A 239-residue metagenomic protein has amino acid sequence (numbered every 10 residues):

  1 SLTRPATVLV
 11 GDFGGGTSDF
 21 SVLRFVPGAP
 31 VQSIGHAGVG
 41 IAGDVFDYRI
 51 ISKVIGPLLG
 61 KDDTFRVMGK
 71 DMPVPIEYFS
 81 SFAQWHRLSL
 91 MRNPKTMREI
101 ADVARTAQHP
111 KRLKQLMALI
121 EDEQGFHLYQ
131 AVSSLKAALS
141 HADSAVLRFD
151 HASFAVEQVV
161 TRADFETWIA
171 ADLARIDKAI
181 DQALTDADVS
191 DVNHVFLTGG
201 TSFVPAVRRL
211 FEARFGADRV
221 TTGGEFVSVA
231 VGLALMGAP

Functional and structural regions predicted by a protein language model:
S1-T3, A131, L135-A138, W168-V192 (+2 more regions): Phosphate/ATP-binding catalytic cores across multiple sugar-kinase/actin-like superfamilies, primarily ASKHA
L2-V31, L197: Gly/Thr-rich phosphate-binding beta-strand-loop-beta motif of the actin/hexokinase/Hsp70
R24-H151: Phosphate-binding glycine-rich/basic clefts of nucleotide- and phosphate-handling proteins, predominantly
F65-K70, L184-G199: Short glycine-rich phosphate-binding loop at a beta-alpha junction
M117-G125, F154-D186: Adenine-nucleotide phosphate-binding core of ATP-dependent small-molecule kinases
Q124-G125, V192-F211: Glycine-rich phosphate-binding loops at beta-strand->alpha-helix junctions
R208-L235: Conserved phosphate-binding/catalytic loops in two-lobed NTP-binding clefts
